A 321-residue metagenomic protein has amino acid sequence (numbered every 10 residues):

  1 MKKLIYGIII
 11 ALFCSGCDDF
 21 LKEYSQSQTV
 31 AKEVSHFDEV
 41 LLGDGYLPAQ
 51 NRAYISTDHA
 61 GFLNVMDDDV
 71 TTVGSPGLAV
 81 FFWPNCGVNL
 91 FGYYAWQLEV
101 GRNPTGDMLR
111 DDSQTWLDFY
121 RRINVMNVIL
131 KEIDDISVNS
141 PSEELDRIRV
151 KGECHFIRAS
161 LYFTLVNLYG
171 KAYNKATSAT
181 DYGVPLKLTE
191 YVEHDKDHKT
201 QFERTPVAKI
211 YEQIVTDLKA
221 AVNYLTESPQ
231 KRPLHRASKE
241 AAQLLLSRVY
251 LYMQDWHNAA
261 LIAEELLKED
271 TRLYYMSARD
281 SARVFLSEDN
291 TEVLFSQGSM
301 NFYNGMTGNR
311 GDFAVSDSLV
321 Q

Functional and structural regions predicted by a protein language model:
M1-S15: Sec-dependent bacterial lipoprotein signal peptides
C17-S75, L319: Membrane-proximal, proline-rich intrinsically disordered regions
S27-K32, D67, G170-V184, E227-G308: Short, surface-exposed recognition loops and adjoining beta-strand edges that mediate ligand/DNA contacts, enriched
V88-Y169, T205, N223-L225: Conserved, well-structured interaction surfaces
I123-M126, Y211, L218, A263: Inward-facing hydrophobic residues that define packing positions of alpha-helical scaffold repeats
L168-A208, E212: Short coil/linker segments at helix-helix boundaries
